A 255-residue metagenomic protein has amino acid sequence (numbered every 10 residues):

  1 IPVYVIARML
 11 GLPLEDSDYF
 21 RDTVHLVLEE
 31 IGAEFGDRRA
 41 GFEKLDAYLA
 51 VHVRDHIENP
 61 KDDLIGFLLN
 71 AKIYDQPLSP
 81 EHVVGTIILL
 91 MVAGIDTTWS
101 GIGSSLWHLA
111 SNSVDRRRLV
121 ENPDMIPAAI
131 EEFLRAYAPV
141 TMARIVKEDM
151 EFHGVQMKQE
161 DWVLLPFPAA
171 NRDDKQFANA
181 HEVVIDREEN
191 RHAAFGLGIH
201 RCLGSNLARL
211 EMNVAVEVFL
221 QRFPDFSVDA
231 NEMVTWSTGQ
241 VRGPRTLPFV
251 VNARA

Functional and structural regions predicted by a protein language model:
I1-A255: Cytochrome P450
